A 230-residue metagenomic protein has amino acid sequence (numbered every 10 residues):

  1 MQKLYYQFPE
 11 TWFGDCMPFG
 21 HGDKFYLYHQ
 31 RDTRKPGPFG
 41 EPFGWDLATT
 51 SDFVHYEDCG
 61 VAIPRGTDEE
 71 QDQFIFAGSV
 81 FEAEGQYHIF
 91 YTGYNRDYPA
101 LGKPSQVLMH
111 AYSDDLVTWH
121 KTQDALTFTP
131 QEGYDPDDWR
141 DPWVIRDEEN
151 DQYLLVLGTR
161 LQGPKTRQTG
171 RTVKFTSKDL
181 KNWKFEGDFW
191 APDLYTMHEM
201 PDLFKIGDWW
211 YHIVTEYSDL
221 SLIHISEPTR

Functional and structural regions predicted by a protein language model:
M1-M200, K205-R230: Beta-rich carbohydrate-recognition and catalytic domains
